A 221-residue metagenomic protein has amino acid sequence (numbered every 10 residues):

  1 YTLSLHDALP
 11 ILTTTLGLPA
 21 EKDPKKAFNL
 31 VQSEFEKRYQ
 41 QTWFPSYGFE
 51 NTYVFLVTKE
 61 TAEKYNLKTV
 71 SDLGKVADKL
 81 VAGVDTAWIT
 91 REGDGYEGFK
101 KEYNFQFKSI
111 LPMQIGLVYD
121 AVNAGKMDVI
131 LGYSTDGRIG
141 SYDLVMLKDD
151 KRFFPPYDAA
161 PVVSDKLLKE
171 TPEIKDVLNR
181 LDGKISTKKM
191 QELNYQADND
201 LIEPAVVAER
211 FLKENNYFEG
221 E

Functional and structural regions predicted by a protein language model:
Y1-L3, D7-L9: Short, small-residue-biased leader/transition segments that mark boundaries at the very start of proteins
P10-T13, T61-E63, A87-T90, T135-R138 (+2 more regions): Solvent-exposed loop/turn segments at secondary-structure junctions within structured extracellular/periplasmic domains
T15-F44, A124-K126, R138-R152: Ligand-binding "clamshell"
T42, A77-V81, M127: Loop/turn elements at helix/coil->beta-strand transitions in domains of secreted/extracellular proteins
F44-S46, I110-P112, E192-L193, G220-E221: Surface-exposed patches in mature extracellular/periplasmic domains of secreted proteins
G48-D120, I202-V206: Bilobed "Venus flytrap"/periplasmic-binding protein-like clamshell domains and structurally analogous long
T52-E63, D158-T171: A bilobed periplasmic-binding-protein/Venus flytrap-type ligand-binding module shared by bacterial periplasmic
G95-F105, E173-E221: An extracytoplasmic/periplasmic, membrane-proximal ligand-sensing/linker region
